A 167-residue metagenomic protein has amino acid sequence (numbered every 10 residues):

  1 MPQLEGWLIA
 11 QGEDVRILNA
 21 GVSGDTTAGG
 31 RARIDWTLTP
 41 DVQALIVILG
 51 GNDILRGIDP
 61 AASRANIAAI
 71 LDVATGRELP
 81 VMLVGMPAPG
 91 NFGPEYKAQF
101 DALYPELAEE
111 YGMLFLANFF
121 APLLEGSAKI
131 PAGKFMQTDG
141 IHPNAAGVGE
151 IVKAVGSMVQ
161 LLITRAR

Functional and structural regions predicted by a protein language model:
Q3-E13, G29-R167: Alpha-helical cap/lid subdomain in secreted, periplasmic, or secretory-pathway luminal O-acyl-processing enzymes
Q11-T26: A short beta-strand-loop structural module common to alpha/beta enzyme folds
